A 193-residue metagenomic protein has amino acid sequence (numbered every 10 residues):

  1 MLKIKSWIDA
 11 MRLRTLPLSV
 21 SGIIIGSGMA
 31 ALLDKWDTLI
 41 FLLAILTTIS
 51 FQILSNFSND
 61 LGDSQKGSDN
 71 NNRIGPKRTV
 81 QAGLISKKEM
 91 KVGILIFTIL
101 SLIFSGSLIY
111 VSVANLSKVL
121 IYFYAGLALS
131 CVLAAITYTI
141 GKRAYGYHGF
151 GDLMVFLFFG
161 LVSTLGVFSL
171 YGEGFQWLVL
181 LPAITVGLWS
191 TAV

Functional and structural regions predicted by a protein language model:
M1-I4, G62-I85, A192: Cytosolic, membrane-interface loops and tails of multi-pass inner-membrane proteins
M1-L43, T47, R143-H148, V155: Topogenic membrane-insertion module of multi-pass membrane proteins
T15, S19-I23, A44-I49, T98 (+5 more regions): Alpha-helical transmembrane spans of integral membrane proteins, capturing the lipid-embedded, hydrophobic core of TM
S19-G22, S55-N59, K66-G67, S105: Alpha-helical transmembrane segments and their lipid-water interface positions in multi-pass membrane proteins
I25, L33-L61, F123-I136, Q176-V193: Membrane-embedded alpha-helical segments that form the functional core of polytopic membrane enzymes, especially those
F51-Q65, V80, V92-F97: Early transmembrane hairpin module of multi-pass membrane proteins
R78, A82-G174: Intramembrane alpha-helical segments
